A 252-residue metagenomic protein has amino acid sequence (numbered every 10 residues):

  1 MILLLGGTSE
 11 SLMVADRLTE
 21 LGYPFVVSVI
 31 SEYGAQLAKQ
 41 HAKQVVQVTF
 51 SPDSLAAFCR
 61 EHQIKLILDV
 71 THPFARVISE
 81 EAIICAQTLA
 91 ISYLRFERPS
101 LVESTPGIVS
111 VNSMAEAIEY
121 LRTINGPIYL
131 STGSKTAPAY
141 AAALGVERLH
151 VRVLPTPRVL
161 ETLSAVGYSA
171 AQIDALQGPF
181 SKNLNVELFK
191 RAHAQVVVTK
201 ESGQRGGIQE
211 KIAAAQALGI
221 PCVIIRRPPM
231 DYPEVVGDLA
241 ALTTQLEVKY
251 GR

Functional and structural regions predicted by a protein language model:
I2-S31: N-terminal basic/disordered segments at the start of proteins
V26-T49, P106, T162-V166: N-terminal beta-loop-helix "entrance" segment that forms/cooperates in small-molecule cofactor or anionic ligand
S28-A35, F96-L101, S134-T136, P155-R158 (+1 more regions): Short, polar loop motifs at secondary-structure junctions
V29, T71, K200-S202, R226-P228: Short secondary-structure boundary segments
K43-C59, L176-L184: Glycine-rich, highly charged phosphate/nucleotide-binding loops
A56-E116: Glycine/small-residue-rich loop that forms an oxyanion/phosphate-binding "nest" at active or ligand-binding sites
G126-I173: Anionic-ligand binding region
S164-A171, L176-E187, R191-V196, K200-L218: A C-terminal functional module that forms or caps the active site or interfaces directly with catalytic machinery
